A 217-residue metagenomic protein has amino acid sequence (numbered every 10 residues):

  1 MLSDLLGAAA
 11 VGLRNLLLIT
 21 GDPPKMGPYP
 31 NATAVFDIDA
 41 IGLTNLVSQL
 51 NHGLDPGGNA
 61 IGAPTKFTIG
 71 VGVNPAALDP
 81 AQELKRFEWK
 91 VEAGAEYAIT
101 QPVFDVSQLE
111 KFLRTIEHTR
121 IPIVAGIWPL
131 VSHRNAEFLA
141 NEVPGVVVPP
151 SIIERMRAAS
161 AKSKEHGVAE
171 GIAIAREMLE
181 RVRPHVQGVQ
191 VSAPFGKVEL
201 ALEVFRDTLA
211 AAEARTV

Functional and structural regions predicted by a protein language model:
M1-L5, L78-K90, G171-R181: Short, acidic/polar
M1-L5, P23-G58, P80-Q82, P102-H118 (+1 more regions): Active-site-adjacent beta->alpha loops and helix N-cap segments on the catalytic face of soluble alpha/beta enzymes
L6-L18: Hydrophobic or amphipathic alpha-helical targeting/insertion segments
A8, K90, G94, A125 (+1 more regions): Conserved, mostly hydrophobic/aromatic
G12-R14, A63-I69, A95-E96, T119-I123 (+1 more regions): Short, well-ordered coil/turn segments that N-cap beta-strands
L17-L18, E96-D105, A169, Q190-A193: Catalytic beta/alpha-barrel core
G21, A34-G62, G72-A77, H118-M178 (+2 more regions): Active-site pocket-lining/capping segments in soluble small-molecule metabolic enzymes
L179-V182, V191-V217: C-terminal/domain-terminus segments
